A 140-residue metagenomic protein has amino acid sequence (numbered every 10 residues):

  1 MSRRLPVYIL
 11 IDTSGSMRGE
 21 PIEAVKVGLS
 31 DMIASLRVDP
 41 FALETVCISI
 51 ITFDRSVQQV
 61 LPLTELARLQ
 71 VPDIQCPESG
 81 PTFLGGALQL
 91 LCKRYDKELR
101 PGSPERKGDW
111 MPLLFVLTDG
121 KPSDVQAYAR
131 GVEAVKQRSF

Functional and structural regions predicted by a protein language model:
M1-L5, R106-K107, Q137-F140: P/S/T/G-enriched low-complexity
S2, A24, S79-G86, Q126-A127: Charged, alpha-helix-enriched surfaces in structured cytosolic catalytic cores of large nucleotide-utilizing machines
S2-L61, L113-L117: Von Willebrand factor
V7-I11, A67-P72: Surface-exposed beta-strand-to-loop junctions that form interaction patches on eukaryotic regulatory domains
E23-V25, T64-L66, A129-V132: Short, glycine/charged-enriched secondary-structure capping and boundary segments
L29-R37, L90-R100, R130-V132: Short, well-ordered amphipathic alpha-helices
Q58, L69-W110, P122: Von Willebrand factor
G102, G120-F140: VWA/integrin I-like adhesion module and closely mimicked acidic/polar interface patches used
